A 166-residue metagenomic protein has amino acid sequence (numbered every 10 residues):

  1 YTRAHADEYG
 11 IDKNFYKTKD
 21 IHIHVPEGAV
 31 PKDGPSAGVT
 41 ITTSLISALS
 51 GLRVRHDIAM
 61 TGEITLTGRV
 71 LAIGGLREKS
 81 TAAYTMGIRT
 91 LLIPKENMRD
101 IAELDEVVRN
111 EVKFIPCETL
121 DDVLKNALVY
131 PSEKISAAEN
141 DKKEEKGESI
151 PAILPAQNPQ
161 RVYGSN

Functional and structural regions predicted by a protein language model:
Y1-N166: Peripheral, non-AAA+ core regions of ATP-driven protein-machinery
